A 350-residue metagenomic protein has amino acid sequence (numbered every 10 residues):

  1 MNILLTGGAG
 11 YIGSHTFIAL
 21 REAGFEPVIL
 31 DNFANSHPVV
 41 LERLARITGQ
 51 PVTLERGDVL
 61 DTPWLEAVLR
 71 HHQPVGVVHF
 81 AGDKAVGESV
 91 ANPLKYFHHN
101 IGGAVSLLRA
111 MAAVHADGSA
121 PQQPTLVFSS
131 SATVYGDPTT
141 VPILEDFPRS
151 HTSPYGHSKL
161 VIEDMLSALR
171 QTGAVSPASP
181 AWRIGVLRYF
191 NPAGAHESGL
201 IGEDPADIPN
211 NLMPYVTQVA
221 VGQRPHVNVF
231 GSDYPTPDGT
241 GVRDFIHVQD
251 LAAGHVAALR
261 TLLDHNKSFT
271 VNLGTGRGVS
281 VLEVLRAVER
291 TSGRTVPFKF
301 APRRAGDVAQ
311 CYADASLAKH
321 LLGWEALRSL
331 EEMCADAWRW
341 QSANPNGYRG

Functional and structural regions predicted by a protein language model:
M1-A195: N-terminal Rossmann-like NAD(P)+-binding domain of SDR-like oxidoreductases, especially those catalyzing
P27-L30, V75, G82, P93 (+8 more regions): Residues at structural and domain junctions
V52-R56, V78-F80, G102-A104, S150-P154 (+6 more regions): Glycine-rich loops and low-complexity Gly/Arg-rich segments that provide flexible linkers or classic glycine-based
G57, L69, Y96, D146 (+7 more regions): Pocket-edge positions in alpha/beta enzyme catalytic cores
F97, I101, T152-L160, G202 (+3 more regions): Short-chain dehydrogenase/reductase
A120-L126, S179-I184, A206-L212, T240-F245 (+1 more regions): Glycine-rich, flexible loop segments associated with nucleotide phosphate handling
S198-L200: Catalytic core of nucleotidyl cyclases, primarily class III adenylyl/guanylyl cyclases
L212-G350: C-terminal substrate-binding subdomain of Rossmann-fold SDR/epimerase-dehydratase oxidoreductases
